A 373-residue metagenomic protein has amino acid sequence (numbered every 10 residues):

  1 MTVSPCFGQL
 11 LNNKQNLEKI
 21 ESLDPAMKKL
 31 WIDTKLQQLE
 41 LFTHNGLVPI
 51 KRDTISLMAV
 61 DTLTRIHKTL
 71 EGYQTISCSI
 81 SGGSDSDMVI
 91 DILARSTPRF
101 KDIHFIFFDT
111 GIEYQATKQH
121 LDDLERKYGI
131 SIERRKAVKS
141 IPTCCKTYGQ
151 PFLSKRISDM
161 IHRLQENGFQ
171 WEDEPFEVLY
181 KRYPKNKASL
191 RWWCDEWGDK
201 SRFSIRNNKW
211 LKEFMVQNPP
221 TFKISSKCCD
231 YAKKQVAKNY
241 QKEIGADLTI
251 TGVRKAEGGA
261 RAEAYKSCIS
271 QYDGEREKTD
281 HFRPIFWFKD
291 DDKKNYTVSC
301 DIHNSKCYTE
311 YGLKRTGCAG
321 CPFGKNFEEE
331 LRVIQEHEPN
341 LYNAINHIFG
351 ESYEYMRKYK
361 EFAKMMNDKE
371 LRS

Functional and structural regions predicted by a protein language model:
V3-D292, T297-S299: ATP-dependent adenylation/nucleotidyltransferase module used to activate substrates
F152-S154, E329-L331, M366-K369: A general structural signal for short secondary-structure boundary/capping elements
S267, P322-G324, H347: Alpha-helix boundary/capping detector
F286-L341: Mid-to-C-terminal catalytic subdomains of enzymes that bind/position adenosyl phosphate moieties or nucleic-acid
E336-Y355: Short microdomains enriched in Cys/His and/or Lys/Arg
M356-S373: Short flanking/linker segments adjacent to small metal-binding domains or redox-active Cys/His motifs
